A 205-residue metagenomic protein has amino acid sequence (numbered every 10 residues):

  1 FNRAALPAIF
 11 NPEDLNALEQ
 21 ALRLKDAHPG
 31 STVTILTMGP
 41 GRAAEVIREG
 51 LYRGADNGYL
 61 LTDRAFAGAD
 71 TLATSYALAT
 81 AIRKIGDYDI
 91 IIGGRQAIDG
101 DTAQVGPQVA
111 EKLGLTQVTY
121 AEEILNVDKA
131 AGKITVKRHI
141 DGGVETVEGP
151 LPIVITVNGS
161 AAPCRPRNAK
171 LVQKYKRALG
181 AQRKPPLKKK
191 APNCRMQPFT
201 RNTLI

Functional and structural regions predicted by a protein language model:
F1-I205: N-terminal glycine-rich FAD/FM-binding segment characteristic of electron-transfer flavoproteins
